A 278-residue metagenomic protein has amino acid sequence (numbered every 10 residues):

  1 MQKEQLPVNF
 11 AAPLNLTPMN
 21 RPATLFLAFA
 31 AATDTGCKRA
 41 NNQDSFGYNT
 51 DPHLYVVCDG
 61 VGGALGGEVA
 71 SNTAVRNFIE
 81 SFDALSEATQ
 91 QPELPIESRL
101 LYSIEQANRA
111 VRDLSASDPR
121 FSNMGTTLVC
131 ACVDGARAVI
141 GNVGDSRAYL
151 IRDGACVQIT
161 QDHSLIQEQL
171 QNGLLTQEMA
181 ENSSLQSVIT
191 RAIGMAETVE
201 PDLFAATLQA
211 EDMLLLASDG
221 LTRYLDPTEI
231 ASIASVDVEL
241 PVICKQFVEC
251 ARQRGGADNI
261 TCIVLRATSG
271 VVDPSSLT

Functional and structural regions predicted by a protein language model:
M1-T278: PP2C/PPM-type serine/threonine phosphatase catalytic domain
